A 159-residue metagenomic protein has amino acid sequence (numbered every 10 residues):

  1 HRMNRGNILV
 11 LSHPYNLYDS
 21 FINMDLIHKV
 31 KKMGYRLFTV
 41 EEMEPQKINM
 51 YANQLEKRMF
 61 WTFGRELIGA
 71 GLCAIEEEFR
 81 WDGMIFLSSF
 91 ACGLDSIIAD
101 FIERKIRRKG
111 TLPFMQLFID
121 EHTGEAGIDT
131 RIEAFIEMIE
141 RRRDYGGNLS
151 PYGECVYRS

Functional and structural regions predicted by a protein language model:
H1-S159: An N-terminal assembly and electron-transfer interface module characteristic of large anaerobic redox and radical
